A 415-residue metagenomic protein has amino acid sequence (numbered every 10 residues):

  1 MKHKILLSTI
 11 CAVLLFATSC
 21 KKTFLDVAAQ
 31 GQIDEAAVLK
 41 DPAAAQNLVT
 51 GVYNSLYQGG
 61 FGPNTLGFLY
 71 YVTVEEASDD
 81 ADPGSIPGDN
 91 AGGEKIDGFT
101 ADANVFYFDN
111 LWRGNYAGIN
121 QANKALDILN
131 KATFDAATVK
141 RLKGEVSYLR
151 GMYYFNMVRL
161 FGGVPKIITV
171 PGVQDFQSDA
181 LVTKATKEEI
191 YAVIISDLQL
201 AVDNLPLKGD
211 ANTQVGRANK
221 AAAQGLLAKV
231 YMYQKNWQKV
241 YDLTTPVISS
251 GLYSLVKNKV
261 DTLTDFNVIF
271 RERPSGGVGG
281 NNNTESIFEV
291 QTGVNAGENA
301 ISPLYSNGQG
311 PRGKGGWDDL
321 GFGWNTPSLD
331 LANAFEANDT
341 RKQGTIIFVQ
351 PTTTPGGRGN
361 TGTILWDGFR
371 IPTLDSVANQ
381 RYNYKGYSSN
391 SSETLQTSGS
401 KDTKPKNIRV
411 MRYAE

Functional and structural regions predicted by a protein language model:
M1-L7: Bacterial N-terminal signal peptides that target proteins for export
S8-L15: Bacterial N-terminal signal peptides
A17-S19: C-terminal motif of bacterial Sec signal peptides marking the signal peptidase cleavage site
K21-I86, Q199-V202, R217-R370: An aromatic- and glycine-enriched ligand-binding surface/loop that stacks and positions planar moieties
D34, D41, Q46-T50, N54-G60 (+4 more regions): Conserved, well-structured interaction surfaces
P87-T100, F335-Y413: Flexible, polar/acidic helix-loop-strand segments at domain edges
G163-K187: Short coil/linker segments at helix-helix boundaries
